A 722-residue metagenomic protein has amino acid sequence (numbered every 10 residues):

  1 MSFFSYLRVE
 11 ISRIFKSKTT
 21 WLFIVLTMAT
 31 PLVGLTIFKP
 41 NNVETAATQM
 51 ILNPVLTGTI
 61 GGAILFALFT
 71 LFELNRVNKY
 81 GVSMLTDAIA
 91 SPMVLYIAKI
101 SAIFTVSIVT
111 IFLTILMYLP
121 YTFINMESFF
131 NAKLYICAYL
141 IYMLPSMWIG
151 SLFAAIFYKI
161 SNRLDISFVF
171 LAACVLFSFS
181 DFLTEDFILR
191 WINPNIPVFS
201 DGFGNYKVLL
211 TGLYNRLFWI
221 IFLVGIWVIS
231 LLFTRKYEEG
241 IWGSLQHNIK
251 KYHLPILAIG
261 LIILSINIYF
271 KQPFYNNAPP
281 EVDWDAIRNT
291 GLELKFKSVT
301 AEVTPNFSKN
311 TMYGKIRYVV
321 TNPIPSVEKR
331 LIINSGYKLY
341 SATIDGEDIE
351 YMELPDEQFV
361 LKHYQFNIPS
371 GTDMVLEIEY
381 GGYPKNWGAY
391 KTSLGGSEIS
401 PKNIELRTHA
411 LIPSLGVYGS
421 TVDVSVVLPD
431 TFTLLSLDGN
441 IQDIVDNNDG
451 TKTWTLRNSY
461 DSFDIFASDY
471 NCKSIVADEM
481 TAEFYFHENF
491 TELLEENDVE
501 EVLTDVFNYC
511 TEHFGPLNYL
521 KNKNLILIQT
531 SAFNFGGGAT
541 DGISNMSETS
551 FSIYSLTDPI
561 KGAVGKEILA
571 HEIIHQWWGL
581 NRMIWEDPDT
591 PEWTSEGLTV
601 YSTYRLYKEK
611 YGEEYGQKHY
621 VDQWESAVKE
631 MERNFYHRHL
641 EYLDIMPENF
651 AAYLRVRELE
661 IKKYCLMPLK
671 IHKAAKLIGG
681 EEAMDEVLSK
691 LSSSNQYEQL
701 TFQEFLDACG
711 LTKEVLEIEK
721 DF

Functional and structural regions predicted by a protein language model:
T48-Q49, S83, G314, V424 (+2 more regions): Juxtacatalytic substrate-recognition/specificity segment
L52-V77, I316, I378: Long, hydrophobic alpha-helical segments
I188-V198, G202-N215, W242-T311: N-terminal, polar/Ser/Thr-rich
E328-K329, G336-G395, D446, G450-T453: A surface-exposed beta-strand-loop module
E379-D464: Extended, low-hydrophobicity, Ser/Thr/Pro/Gly-biased non-transmembrane segments
Y418, Y554-M631: Zinc-dependent metallopeptidase catalytic helix centered on the HExxH motif and its immediate flanking segment
E596-L669, N695, K720-D721: Acidic/His/Gly-enriched intrinsically disordered linker/tail segments that often contain short helix/coil "MoRF-like"
F650-F722: Amphipathic alpha-helical substructures
